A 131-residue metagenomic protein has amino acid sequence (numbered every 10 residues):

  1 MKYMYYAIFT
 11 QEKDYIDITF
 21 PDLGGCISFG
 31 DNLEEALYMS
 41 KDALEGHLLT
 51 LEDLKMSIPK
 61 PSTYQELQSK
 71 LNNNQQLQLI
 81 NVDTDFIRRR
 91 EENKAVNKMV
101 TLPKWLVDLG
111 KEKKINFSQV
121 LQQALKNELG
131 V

Functional and structural regions predicted by a protein language model:
M1-D14, T19: N-terminal segment of the canonical double-stranded RNA-binding domain
M1-M4, E45-V100, W105-K113, Q119 (+2 more regions): Short, charged, surface-exposed hinge/linker loops at domain edges that act as mobile lids or interdomain connectors
P21, D31, E112: Surface loops and adjacent helix of pleckstrin homology
P21-G24, P103: Short, proline-centered helix/strand-breaking motifs
G24-E35, M99: A short, exposed loop/beta-hairpin motif centered on an aromatic-Gly-Thr core
N32-E45, L49: A short, charged, amphipathic alpha-helix used as a generic interaction element across diverse proteins
